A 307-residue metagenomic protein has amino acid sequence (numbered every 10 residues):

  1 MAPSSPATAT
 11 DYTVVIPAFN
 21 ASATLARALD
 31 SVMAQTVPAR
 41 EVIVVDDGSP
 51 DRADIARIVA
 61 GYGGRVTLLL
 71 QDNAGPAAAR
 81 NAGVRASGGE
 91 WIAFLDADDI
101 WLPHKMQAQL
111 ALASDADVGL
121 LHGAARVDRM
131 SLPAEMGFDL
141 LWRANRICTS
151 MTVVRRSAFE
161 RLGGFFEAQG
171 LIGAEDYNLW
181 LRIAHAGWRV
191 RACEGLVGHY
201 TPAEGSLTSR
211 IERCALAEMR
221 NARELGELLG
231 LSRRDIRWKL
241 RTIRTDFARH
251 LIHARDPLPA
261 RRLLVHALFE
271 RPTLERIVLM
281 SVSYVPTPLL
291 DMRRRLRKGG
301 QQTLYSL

Functional and structural regions predicted by a protein language model:
T10-T13, S31, E41, N178: Cell-envelope/extracellular polymer assembly enzymes that use nucleotide-activated donors
Y12-T24, A28, Q35, V45: A conserved hydrophobic helix/loop-capping motif in glycosyltransferases and polysaccharide synthases
V14, G123, E135-R213: Conserved nucleotide-sugar donor-binding catalytic segment
L29-L70: Acidic donor-binding segment of Leloir-type glycosyltransferases
Q71-S87: Glycine-rich, basic loop-to-helix element that forms the pyrophosphate-binding segment of sugar-nucleotide handling
I92: Short aromatic/hydrophobic "clamp" motif used to bind/position activated sugar donors
H104-P133: Conserved donor NDP-sugar-binding/catalytic core segment of glycosyltransferases
L196-P202, T208-R234, P257-E270: Catalytic core of nucleotide-sugar-dependent glycosyltransferases
